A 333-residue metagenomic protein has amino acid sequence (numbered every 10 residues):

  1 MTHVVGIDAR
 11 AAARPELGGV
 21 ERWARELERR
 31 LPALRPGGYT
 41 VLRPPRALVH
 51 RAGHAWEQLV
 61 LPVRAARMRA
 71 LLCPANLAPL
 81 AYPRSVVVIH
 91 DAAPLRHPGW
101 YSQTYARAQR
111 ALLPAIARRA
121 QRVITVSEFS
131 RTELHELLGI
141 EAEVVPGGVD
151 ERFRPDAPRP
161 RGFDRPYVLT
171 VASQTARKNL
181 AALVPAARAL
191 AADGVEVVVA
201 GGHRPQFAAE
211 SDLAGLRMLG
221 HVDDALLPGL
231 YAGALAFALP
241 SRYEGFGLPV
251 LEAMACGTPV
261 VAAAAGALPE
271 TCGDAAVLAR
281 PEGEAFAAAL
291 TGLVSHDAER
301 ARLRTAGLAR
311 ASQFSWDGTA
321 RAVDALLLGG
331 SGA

Functional and structural regions predicted by a protein language model:
M1-A333: Carbohydrate transferase catalytic cores enriched for Leloir-type hexosyltransferases
